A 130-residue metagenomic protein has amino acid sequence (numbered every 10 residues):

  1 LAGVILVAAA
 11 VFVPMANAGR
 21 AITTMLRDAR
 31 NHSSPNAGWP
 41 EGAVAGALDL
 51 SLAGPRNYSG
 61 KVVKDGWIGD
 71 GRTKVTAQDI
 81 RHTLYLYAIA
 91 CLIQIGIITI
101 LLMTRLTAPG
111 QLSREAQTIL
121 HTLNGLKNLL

Functional and structural regions predicted by a protein language model:
L1-L130: Hydrophobic alpha-helical transmembrane segments
